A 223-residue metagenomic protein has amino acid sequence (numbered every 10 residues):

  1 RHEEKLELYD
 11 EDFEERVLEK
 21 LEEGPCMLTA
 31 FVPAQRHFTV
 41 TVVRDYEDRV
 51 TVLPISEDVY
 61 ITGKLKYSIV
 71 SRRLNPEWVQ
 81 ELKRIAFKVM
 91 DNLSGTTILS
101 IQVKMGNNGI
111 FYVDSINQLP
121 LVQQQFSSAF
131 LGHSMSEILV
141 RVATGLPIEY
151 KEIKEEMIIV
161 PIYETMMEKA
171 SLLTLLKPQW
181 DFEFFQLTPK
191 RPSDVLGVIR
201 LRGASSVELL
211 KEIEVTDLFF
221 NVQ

Functional and structural regions predicted by a protein language model:
R1-F38, V43-I61, S68-V89, V207 (+1 more regions): Active-site nucleotide/adenylate-binding loops and adjacent lid/helix of ATP-dependent enzymes
E23, L93-T96, P178-W180: Short secondary-structure junctions
F31, Q102-V103: A short beta-strand signature of PAS-family and PAS-like sensory folds
V32-Q35, L93-T97, R191-P192: A short catalytic or substrate-binding loop motif that flags glycine-/basic-rich loops and adjacent residues that bind
V40-V42, G109-P120: A short beta-strand motif that forms the metal-chelation/ATP-contact edge of phosphoryl-transfer active sites
E81-I101, N107, N117-M167: Active-site "cap" helix and flanking loop/linker of ATP-utilizing ligase/carboxylase catalytic domains
G106-Y112, S193-V195: A short, glycine/Asx- and small/polar-enriched loop/turn that sits immediately N-terminal to a beta-strand
I138-Q223: Peripheral (often C-terminal) accessory segments that flank ATP-dependent C-N-forming ligase machineries
